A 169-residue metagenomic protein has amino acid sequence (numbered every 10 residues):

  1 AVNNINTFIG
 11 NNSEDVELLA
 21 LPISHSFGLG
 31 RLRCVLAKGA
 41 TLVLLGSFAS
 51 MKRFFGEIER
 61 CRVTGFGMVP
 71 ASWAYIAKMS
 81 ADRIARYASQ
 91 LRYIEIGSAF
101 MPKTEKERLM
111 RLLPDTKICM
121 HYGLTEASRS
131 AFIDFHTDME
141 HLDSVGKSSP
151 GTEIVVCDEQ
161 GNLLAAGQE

Functional and structural regions predicted by a protein language model:
V2-V16, S24-T64, M79: Conserved AMP-binding/adenylation subdomain of ANL enzymes
S13-D15, A40, A99, T116 (+1 more regions): Surface-exposed loop/turn positions
L19-A20, L44-L45, E95-G97, M120 (+2 more regions): Thr-Gly-centered strand-to-loop micro-motif
L21-H25, N162-L163: AMP-binding (ANL) adenylation modules
G30, T41, F48, V69 (+4 more regions): Gly/Ser/Thr-rich beta-alpha loop segments that engage phosphate groups in nucleotides
R60-M68, A74-E140, E153: Gly/Ser/Thr-rich phosphate-binding loop
D143-S148, L163: Short Gly/Pro-enriched turn/cap motifs at secondary-structure boundaries
V155-E169: Conserved beta-loop-beta connector loops within the AMP-binding
